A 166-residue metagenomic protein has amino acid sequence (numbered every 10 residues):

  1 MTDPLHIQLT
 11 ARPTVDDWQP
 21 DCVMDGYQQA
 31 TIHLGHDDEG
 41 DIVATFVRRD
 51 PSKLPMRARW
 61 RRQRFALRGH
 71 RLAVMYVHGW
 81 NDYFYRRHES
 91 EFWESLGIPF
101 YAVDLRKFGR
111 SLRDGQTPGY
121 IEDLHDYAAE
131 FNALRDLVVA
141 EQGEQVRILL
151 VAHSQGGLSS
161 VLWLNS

Functional and structural regions predicted by a protein language model:
D3-L67: N-terminal cap/lid segment of alpha/beta-hydrolase-fold proteins
Q8-A11, F65-R68, R113-G115, Q145-V151: Generic detector of short, locally flexible boundary/turn motifs and exposed helical patches
I32, D82, G157-S159: Alpha-helical and His/Cys-centered functional microenvironments
D50-R106, L112-D114: Short, surface-exposed "cap/lid" segments of acyl-processing enzymes
W80-N81, R86, G109-V146: Catalytic nucleophile-loop/oxyanion-hole region of alpha/beta-hydrolase and closely related hydrolase-like folds
E91-E94, P118-G119, S166: Glycine-rich, phosphate-binding/catalytic loops in enzymes
L137-S166: Primarily recognizes the serine-hydrolase "nucleophile elbow" in alpha/beta-hydrolase and SGNH/GDSL folds
